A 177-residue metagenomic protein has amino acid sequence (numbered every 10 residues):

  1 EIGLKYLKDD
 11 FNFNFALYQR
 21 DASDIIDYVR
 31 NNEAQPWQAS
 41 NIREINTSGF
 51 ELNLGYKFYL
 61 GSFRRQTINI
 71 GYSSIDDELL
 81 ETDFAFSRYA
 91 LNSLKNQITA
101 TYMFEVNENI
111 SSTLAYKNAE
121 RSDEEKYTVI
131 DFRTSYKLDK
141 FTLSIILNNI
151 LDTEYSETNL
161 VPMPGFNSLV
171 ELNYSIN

Functional and structural regions predicted by a protein language model:
E1-I45, F104: Glycine/serine-rich loop-strand microenvironments at binding/catalytic pocket rims
I2-Y6, L52-Y56, A100-F104, F132-Y136 (+2 more regions): Residues on the lipid-exposed face of transmembrane beta-strands in outer-membrane beta-barrel proteins
Y6-F11, G61-R65, N107-N109, Y136-F141 (+2 more regions): Strand-connecting loop/turn motifs
K8, E33, R43-T47, F63 (+3 more regions): Transmembrane beta-barrel outer-membrane domains
F11-F13, D24, G61-F63, L79 (+4 more regions): Intrinsically disordered, low-complexity acidic/polar segments
L17, I25-E33, I75-S87, A115-Y116 (+2 more regions): Outer-membrane beta-barrel translocator domains and adjoining extracellular loop/strand segments of Gram-negative
L17-D21, S40-A119, N173: Gram-negative outer-membrane beta-barrel transporters
R121-D123, D131-N177: C-terminal beta-signal and adjacent terminal beta-strands/loops of Gram-negative outer-membrane beta-barrel proteins
